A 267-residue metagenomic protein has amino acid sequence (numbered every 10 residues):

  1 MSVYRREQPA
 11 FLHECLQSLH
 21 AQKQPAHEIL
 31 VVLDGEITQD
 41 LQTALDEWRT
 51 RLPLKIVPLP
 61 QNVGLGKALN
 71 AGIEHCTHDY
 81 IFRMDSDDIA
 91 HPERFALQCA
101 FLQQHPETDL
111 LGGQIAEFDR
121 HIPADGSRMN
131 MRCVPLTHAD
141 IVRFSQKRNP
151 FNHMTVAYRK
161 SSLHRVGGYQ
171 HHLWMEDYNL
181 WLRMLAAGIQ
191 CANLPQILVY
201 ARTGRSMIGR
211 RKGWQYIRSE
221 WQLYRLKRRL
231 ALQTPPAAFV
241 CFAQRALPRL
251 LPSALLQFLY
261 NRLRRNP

Functional and structural regions predicted by a protein language model:
R6-A21: Short, well-formed alpha-helical segments that are part of the catalytic scaffolds of diverse glycosyltransferases
L59-C76, L97: Glycine-rich, basic loop-to-helix element that forms the pyrophosphate-binding segment of sugar-nucleotide handling
I81: Short aromatic/hydrophobic "clamp" motif used to bind/position activated sugar donors
E93-S127: Conserved donor NDP-sugar-binding/catalytic core segment of glycosyltransferases
Q114, C191-L198: Catalytic beta-strand/loop signature of glycosyltransferases that borders the donor
Q114, N130-N149: Short, flexible, basic/aromatic active-site loop/helix in glycosyltransferases
L173-L180: Acidic donor-binding loop at a coil-to-helix junction in glycosyltransferase catalytic cores that engages
I189, A201-G204, G209-T234: Catalytic core of nucleotide-sugar-dependent glycosyltransferases
